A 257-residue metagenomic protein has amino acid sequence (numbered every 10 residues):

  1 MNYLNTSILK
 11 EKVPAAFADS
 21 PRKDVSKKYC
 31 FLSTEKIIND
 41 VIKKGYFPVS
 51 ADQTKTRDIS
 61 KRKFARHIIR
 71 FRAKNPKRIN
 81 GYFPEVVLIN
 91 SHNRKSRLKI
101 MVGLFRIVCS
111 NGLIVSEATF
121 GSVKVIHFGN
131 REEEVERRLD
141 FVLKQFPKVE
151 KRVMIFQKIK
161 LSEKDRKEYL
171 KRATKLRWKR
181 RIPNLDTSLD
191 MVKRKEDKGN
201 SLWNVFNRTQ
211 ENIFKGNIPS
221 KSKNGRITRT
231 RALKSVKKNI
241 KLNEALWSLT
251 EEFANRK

Functional and structural regions predicted by a protein language model:
M1-L32, N39, K55, S60 (+1 more regions): Intrinsically disordered, low-complexity regulatory segments
M1-N2, N75-K257: Intrinsically disordered, low-complexity regions enriched in serine/threonine
N5, K10-A15, R22-D24, D40 (+5 more regions): Functionally constrained cores in energy, signaling, and assembly domains
S33-I100: Amphipathic, interaction-prone secondary-structure segments
